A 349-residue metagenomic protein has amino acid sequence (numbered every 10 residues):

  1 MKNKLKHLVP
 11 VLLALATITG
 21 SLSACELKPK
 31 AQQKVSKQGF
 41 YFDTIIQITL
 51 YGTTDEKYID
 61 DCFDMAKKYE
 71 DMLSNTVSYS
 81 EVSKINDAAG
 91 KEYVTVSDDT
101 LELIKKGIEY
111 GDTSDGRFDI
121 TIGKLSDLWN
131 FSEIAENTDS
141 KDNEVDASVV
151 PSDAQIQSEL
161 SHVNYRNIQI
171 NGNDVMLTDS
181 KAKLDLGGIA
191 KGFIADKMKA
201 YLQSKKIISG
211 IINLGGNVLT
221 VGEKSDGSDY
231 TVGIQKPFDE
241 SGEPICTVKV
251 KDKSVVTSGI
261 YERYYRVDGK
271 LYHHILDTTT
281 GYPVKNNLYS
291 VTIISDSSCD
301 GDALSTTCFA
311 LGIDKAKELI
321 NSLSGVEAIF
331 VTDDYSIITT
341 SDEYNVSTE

Functional and structural regions predicted by a protein language model:
K2-E349: Mature catalytic core of soluble alpha/beta enzymes
